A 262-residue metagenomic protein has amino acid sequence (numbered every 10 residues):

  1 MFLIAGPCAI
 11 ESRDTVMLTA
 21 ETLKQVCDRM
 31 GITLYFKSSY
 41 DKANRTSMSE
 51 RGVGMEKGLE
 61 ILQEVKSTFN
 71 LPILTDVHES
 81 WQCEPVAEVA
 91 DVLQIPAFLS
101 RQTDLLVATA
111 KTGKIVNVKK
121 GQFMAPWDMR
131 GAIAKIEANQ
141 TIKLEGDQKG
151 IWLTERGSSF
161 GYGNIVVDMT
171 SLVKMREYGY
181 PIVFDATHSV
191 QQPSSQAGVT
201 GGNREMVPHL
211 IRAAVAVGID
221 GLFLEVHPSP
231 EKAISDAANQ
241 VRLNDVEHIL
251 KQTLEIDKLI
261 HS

Functional and structural regions predicted by a protein language model:
L3-G6, L34-S38, I73-T75, L93-I95 (+4 more regions): Hydrophobic faces of well-ordered beta-strands that scaffold small-molecule active sites in alpha/beta enzyme cores
I4-T15, Y35-M55, V226-A237: Glycine-rich, proline-tolerant flexible connector loops at the mouths of alpha/beta enzymes
C8-E21, K119-G131, E155-K174, V190-I211: Active-site glycine- and acidic-residue-rich loops that bind and position anionic ligands or nucleotide-like cofactors
T22-M30, E50-L74, T109-I115, L172-I182 (+2 more regions): Alpha-helix-loop-beta-strand connector modules within alpha/beta enzyme cores
S38-Q94, R101-L105: N-terminal active-site wall of soluble small-molecule enzyme domains
D41-K42, L99-K174: Conserved anion-binding
M48-E56, V92-L99, Y162-V166, S189-A216 (+3 more regions): Active-site-adjacent loop and "lid" segments of alpha/beta metabolic enzymes
P85-Q94, A110-V116, E137-N139, D147-G150 (+2 more regions): Glycine-enriched alpha-helix->loop->beta-strand junction motifs that scaffold or abut catalytic
